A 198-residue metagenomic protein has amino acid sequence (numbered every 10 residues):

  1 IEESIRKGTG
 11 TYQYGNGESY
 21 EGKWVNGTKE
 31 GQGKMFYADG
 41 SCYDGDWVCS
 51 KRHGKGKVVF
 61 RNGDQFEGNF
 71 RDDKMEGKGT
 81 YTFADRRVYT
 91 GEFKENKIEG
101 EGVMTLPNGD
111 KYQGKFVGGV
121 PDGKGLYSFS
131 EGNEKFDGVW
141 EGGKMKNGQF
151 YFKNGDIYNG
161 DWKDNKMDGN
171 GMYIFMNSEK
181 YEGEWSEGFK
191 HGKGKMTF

Functional and structural regions predicted by a protein language model:
I1-F198: Glycine/tyrosine- and acidic-biased, solvent-exposed loop/turn segments at the edges of beta-strands
